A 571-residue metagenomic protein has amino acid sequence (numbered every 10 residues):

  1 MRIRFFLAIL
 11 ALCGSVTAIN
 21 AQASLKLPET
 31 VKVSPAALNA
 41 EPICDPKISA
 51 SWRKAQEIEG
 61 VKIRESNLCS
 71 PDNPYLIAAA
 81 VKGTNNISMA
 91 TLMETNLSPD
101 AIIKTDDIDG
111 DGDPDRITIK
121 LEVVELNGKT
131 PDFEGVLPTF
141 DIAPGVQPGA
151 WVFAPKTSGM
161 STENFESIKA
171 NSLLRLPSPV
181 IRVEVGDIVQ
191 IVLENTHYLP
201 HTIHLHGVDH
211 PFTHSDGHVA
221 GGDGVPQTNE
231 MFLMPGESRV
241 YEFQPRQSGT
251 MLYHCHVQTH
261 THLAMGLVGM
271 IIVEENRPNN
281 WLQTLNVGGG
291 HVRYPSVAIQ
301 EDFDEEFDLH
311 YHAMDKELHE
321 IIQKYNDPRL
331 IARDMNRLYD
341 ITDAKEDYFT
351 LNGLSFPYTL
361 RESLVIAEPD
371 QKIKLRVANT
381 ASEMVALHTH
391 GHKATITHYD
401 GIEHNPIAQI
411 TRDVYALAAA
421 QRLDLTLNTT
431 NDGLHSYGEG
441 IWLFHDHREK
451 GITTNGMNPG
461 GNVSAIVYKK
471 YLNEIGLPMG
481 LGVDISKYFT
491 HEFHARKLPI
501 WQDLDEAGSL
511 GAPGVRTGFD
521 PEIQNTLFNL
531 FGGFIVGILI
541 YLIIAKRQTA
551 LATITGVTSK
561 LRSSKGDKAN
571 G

Functional and structural regions predicted by a protein language model:
L7-S15: Bacterial N-terminal signal peptides
T17-A21: Sec/Tat signal peptide C-region and signal peptidase I cleavage site
Q22-H201, L205, D209-P211, H218-G221 (+7 more regions): N-terminal, post-signal-peptide metal-ligating segments of extracellular/periplasmic oxidoreductases, dominated by
L193-H197, V377-A381, N431-D432: Asparagine-centered strand-capping/turn motif at beta-strand->loop junctions
Y198-H201, V208-F212, G221-G288, R412-E506: Extracellular/periplasmic metallocenter environments
H210-V219, N279-W281, A394-P406: Short aromatic-acidic-glycine turn motif
V297-T395, P406, L417, L423-L427: Surface-exposed interaction/gating patches
T380-E383, H388-I410, L443-K450, G461-Y468: Active/binding-pocket-proximal capping segment
